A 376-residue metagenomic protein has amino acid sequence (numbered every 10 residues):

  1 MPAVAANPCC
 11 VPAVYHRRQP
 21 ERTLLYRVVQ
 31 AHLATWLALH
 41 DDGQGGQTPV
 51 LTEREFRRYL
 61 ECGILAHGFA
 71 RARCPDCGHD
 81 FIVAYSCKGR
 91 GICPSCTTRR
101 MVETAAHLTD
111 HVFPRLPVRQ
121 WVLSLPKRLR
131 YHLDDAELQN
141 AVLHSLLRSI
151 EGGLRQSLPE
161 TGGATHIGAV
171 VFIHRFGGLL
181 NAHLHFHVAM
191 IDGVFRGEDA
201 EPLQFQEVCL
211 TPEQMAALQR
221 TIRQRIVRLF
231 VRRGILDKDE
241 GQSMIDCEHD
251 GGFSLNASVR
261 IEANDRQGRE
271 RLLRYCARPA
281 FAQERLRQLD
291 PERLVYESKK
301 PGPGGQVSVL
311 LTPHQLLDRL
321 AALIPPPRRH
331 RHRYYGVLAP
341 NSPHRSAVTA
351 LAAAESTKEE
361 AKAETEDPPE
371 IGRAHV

Functional and structural regions predicted by a protein language model:
M1-R373: Beta->alpha loop/short-helix hinge microenvironment recognizer with preference for catalytic Tyr/His contexts
